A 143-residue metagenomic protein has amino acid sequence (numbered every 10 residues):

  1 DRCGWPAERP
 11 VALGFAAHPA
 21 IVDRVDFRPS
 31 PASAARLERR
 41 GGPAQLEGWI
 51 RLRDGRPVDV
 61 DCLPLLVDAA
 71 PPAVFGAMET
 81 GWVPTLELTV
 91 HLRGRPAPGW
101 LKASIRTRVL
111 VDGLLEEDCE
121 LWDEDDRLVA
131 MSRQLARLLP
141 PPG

Functional and structural regions predicted by a protein language model:
D1-G143: Terminal targeting signals and extreme-terminal segments of soluble enzymes
